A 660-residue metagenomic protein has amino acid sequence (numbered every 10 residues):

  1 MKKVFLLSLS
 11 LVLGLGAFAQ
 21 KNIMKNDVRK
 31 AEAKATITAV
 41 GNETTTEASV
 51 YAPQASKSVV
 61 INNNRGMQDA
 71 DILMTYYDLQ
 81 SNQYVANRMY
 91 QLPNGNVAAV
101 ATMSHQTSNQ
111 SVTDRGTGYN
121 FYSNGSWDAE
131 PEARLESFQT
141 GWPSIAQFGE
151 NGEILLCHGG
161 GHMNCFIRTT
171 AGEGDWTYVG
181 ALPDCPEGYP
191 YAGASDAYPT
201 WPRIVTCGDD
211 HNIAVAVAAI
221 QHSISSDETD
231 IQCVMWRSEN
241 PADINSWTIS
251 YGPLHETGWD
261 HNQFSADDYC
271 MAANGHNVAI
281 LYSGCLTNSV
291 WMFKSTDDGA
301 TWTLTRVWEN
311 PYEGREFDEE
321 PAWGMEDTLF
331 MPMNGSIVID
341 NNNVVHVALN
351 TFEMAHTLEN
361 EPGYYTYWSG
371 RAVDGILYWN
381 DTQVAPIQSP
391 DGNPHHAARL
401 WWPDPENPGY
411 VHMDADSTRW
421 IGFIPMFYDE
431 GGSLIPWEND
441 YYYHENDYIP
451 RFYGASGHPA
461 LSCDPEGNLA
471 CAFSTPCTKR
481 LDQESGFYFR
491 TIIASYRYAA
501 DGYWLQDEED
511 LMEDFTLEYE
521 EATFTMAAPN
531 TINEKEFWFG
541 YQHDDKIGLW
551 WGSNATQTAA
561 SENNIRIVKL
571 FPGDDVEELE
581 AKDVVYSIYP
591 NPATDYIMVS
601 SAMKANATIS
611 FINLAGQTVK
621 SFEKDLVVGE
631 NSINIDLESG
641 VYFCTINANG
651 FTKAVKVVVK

Functional and structural regions predicted by a protein language model:
K3-L7, V12-L15, L579-Y589, A593-K660: C-terminal outer-membrane/trafficking sorting elements
Q20-D574: Extracellular, repeat-based ectodomains that mediate carbohydrate processing or recognition
